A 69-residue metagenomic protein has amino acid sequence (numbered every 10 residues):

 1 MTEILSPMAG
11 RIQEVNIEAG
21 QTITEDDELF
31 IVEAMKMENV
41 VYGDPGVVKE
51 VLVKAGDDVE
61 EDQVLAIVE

Functional and structural regions predicted by a protein language model:
M1-R11, E28-P45: Short beta-strand-turn/beta-hairpin segments enriched in glycine/proline and small hydrophobics that form edge-strand
M8, E14-E18, P45, K49-V53: Short histidine-centered loop motifs in beta-beta connectors
R11, A19, K36, A55 (+1 more regions): Residue-level detector of flexible, active-site-proximal loop/helix-junction positions within diverse enzyme catalytic
I17-I23, V53-V59, Q63: Acidic, glycine-anchored pre-beta loop/turn
T24-N39, E60-E69: Short hydrophobic beta/alpha edge segments that flank linear recognition/processing sites
